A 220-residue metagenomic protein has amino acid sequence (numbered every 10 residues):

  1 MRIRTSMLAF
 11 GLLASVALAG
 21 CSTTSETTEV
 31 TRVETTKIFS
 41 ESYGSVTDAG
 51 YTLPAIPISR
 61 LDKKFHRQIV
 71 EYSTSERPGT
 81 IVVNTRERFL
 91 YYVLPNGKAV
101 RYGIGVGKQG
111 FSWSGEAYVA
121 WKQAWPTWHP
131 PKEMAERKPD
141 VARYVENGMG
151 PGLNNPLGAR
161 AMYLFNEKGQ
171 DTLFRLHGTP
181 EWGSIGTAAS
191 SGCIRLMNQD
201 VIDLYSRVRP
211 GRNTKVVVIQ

Functional and structural regions predicted by a protein language model:
M1-A19: Sec-dependent bacterial lipoprotein signal peptides
S15-S42: Bacterial Sec signal peptide processing site at the extreme N-terminus
A19, R88, S191: Short alpha-helical basic/polar micro-motif
T24, K108-G115, K138-Q220: Exported/periplasmic cell-wall-interacting domains
K37, E41-K63, Q220: Extracytoplasmic and endomembrane cell-envelope/extracellular-matrix remodeling and assembly machinery
D62-F89, A99-V106, A142-M149, G178-T179 (+1 more regions): N-terminal post-signal-peptidase region of extra-cytosolic proteins
R86-V145, P151-G152: Mid-length scaffold segments of soluble, non-membrane domains
